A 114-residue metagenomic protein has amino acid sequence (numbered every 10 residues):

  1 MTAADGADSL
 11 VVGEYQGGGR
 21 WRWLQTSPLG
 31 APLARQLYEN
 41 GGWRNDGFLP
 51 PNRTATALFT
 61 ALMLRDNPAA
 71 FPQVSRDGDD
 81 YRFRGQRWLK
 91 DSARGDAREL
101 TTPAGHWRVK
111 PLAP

Functional and structural regions predicted by a protein language model:
M1-D8, V12, L24, A31 (+2 more regions): Mature, soluble, non-transmembrane domains
G17-R20: Glycine/acidic-rich beta-strand-loop module
